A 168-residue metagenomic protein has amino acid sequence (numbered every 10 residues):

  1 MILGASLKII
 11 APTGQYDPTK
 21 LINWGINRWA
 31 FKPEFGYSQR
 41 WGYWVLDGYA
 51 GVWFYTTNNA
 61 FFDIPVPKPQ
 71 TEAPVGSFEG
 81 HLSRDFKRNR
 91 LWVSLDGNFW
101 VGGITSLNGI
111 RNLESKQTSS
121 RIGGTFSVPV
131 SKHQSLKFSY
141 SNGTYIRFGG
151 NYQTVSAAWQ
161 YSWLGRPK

Functional and structural regions predicted by a protein language model:
M1-T71, E114: Outer-membrane pore/translocation modules
P65-K168: Outer membrane beta-barrel transmembrane domains
